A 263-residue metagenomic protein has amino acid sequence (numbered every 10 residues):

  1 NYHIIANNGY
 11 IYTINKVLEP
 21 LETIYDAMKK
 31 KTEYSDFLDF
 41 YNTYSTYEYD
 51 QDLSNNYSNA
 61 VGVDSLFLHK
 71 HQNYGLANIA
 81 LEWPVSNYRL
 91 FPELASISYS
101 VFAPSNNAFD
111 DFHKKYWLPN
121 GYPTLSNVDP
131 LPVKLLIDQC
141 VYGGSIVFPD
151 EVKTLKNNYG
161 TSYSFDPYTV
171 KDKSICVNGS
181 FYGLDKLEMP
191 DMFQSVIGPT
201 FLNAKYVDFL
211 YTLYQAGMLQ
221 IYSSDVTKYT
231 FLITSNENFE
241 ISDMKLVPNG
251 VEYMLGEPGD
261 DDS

Functional and structural regions predicted by a protein language model:
N1-S263: Mature, structured domains of secreted/extracytosolic soluble proteins
